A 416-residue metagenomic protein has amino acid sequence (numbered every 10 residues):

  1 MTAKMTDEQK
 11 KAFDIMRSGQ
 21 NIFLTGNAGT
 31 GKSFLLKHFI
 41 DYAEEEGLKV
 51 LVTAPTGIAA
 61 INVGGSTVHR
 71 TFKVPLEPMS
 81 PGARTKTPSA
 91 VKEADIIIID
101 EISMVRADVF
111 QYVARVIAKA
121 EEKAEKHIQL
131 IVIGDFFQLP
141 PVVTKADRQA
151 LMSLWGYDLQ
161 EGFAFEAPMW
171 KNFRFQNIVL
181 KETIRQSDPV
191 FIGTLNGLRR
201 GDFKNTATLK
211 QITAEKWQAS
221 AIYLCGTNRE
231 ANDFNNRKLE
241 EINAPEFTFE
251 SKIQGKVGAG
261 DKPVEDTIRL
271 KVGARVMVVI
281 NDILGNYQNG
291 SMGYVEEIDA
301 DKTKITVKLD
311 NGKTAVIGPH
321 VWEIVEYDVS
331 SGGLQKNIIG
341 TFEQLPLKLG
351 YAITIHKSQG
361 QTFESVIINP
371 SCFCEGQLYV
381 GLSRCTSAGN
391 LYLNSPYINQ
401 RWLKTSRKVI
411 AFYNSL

Functional and structural regions predicted by a protein language model:
M1-L416: Conserved ATP-binding/catalytic motifs of P-loop helicase motor domains
